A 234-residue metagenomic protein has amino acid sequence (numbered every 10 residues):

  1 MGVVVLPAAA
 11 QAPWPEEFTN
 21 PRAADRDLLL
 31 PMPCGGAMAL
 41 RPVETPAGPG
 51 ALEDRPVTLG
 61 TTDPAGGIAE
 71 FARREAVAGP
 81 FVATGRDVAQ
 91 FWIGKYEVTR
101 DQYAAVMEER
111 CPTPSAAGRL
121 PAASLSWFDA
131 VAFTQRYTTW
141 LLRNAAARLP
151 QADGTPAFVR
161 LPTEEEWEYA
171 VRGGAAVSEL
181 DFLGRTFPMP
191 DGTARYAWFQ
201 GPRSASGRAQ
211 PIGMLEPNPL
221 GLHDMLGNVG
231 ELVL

Functional and structural regions predicted by a protein language model:
G2-E165: Extended beta-strand/loop cores of jelly-roll/beta-sandwich
V131-L234: Functional-site microenvironments in short loops/helix caps that host divalent-cation chemistry
